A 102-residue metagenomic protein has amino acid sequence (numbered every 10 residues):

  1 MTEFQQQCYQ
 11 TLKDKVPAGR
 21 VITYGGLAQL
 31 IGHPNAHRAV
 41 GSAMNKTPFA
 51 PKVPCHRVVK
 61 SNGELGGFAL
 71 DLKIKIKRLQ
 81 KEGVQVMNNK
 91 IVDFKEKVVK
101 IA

Functional and structural regions predicted by a protein language model:
M1-A102: Nucleic acid-binding interface residues in structured DNA/RNA-binding domains, emphasizing the DNA-engaging scaffolds
